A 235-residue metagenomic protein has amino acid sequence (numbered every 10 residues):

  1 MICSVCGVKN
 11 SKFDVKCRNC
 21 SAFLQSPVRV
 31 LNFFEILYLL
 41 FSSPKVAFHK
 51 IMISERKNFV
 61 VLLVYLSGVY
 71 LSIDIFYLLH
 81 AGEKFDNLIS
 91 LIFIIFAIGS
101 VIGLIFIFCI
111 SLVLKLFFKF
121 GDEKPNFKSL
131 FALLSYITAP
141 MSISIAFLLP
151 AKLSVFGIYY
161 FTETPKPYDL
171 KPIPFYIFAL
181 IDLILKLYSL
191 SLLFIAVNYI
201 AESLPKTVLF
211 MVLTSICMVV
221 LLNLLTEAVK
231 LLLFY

Functional and structural regions predicted by a protein language model:
I2-F85: N-terminal juxtamembrane cytosolic/stromal segments of multi-pass membrane proteins
L39-I53, F118-D122, A132, Y199-E202: Short amphipathic alpha-helical coupling elements at transmembrane boundaries
I51-S54, K84-I89, P167-K171, A201: Helix-boundary and loop/linker segments of multi-pass membrane transporters
S67-D74, I102, F106, I110 (+4 more regions): Alpha-helical transmembrane segments of multipass membrane proteins
K84-V101: Transmembrane alpha-helix entry/boundary detector in multi-pass membrane proteins
A97-I105, I177-I184: Hydrophobic alpha-helical transmembrane segments of multi-pass membrane proteins
I110-K124: Membrane-helix interface/capping segments
F120-Y235: Hydrophobic alpha-helical transmembrane segments and adjacent short intramembrane/lumenal linkers of inner/organellar
